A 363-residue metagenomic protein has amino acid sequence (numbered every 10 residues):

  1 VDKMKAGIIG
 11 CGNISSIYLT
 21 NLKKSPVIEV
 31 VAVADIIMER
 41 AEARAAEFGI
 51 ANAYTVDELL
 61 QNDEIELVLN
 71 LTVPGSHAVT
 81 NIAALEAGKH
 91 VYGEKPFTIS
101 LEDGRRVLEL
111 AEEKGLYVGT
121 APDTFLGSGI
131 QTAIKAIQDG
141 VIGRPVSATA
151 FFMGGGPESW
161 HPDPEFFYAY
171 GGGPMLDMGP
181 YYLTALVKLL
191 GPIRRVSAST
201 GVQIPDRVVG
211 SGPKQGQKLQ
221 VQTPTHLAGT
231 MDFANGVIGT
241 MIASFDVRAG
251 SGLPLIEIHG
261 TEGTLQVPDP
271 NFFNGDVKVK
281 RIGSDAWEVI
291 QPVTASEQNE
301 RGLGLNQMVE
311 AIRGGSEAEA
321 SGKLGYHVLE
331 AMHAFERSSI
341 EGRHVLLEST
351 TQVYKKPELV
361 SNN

Functional and structural regions predicted by a protein language model:
V1-F48: N-terminal Rossmann-like dinucleotide-binding module
K3, L67-L69, R105, V309-N363: C-terminal helix-rich "cap/oligomerization" subdomain common to oxidoreductases
A43-I50, V107-A111: Short, conserved SAM-binding/catalytic segment of Class I S-adenosyl-L-methionine-dependent methyltransferases
I50-V56: Conserved SAM-binding strand-loop segment of SAM-dependent methyltransferases
E66-L67, V73-P74, A78-F125, G140: Beta-strand-loop-alpha-helix segment that lines the small-molecule cofactor/substrate pocket of alpha/beta enzymes
G93, V118-T120, T149, M241 (+1 more regions): Hydrophobic residues in well-ordered beta-strands that form the structural core
T124-Q220, G342: Predominantly a Rossmann-like dinucleotide-binding segment in NAD(P)-dependent oxidoreductases
T184-F273, G302-G314, Q352-N363: Contiguous beta-strand/loop segments that form the cofactor/metal-binding neighborhood of enzyme cores
